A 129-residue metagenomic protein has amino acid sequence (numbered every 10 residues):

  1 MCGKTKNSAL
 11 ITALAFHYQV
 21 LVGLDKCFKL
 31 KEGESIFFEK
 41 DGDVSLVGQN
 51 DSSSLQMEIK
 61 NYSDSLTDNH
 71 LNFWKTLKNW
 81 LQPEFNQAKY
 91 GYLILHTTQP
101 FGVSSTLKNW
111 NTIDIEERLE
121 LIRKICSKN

Functional and structural regions predicted by a protein language model:
M1-T12, Y62-N129: Acidic metal-coordinating catalytic centers involved in nucleic-acid phosphodiester chemistry
T5, T12-A13, H17-N79: Catalytic centers of nucleases
